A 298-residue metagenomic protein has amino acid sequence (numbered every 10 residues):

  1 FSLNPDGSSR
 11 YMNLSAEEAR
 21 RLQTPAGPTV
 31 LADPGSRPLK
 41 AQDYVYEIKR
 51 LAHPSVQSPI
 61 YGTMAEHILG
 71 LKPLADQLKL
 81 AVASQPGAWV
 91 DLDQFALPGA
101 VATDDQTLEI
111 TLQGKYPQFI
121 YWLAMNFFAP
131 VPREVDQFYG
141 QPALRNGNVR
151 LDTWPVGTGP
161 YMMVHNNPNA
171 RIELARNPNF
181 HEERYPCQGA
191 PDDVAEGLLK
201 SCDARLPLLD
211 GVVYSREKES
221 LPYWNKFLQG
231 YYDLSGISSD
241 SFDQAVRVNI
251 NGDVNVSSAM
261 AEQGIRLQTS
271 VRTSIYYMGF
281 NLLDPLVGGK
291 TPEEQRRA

Functional and structural regions predicted by a protein language model:
F1-S55, P86-W89, A96, T111 (+4 more regions): Extracytoplasmic/periplasmic ligand-capture domains
M12, H67, A75, A129 (+3 more regions): Basic, gly/Ser/Thr/Pro-rich low-complexity segments located predominantly at protein N termini
T29-A32, L39-Q42, Y46, P54-V131: Non-catalytic accessory/assembly modules
G70, L74, E134-D136, S238 (+1 more regions): Alpha-helix boundary/capping detector
D91-Q94, E134, R145-N148: Extended, low-hydrophobicity, Ser/Thr/Pro/Gly-biased non-transmembrane segments
A102, Y121, M125, R133 (+3 more regions): Generic structural "secondary-structure junction" signal
T103-T107, L144, S241-R247: Short N-terminal helix-initiation segments at or just after the protein's N-terminus
Q137-P142: Acidic/polar low-complexity flexible segments
